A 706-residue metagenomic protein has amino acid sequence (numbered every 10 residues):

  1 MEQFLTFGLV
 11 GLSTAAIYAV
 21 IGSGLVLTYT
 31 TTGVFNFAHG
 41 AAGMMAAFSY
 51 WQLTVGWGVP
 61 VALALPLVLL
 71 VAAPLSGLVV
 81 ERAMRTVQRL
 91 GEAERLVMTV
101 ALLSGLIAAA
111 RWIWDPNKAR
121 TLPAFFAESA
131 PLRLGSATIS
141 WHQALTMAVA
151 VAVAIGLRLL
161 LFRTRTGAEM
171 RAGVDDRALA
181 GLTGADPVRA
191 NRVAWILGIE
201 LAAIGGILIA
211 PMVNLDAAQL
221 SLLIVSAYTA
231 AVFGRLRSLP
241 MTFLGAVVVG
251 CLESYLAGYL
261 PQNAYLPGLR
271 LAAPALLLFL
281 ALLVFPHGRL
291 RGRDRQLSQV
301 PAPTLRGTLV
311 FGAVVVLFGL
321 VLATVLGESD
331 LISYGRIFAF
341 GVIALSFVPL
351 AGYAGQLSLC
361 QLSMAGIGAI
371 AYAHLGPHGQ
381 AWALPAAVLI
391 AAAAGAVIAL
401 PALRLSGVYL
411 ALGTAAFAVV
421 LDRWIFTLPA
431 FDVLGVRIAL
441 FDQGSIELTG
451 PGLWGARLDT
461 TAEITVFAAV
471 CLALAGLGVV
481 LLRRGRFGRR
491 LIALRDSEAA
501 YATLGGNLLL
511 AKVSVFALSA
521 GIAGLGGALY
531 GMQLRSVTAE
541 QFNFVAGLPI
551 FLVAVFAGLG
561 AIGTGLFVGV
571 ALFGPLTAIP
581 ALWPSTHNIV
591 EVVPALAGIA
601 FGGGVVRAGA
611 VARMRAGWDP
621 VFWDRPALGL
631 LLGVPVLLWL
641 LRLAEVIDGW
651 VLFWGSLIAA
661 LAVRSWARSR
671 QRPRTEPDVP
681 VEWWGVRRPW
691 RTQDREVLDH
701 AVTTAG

Functional and structural regions predicted by a protein language model:
M1-L12, A16, T31, V193: Residue-level signal for short hydrophobic patches within transmembrane helices of multi-pass membrane transporters
L5-S13, Q88, V188, F233: Alpha-helical membrane-interface segments at transmembrane helix boundaries
G11, T28, Q52, T86-V87 (+4 more regions): Amphipathic alpha-helical segments that mediate coupling or scaffolding at interfaces
I17-I21, G40-G43, L78, L90-L122 (+8 more regions): Transmembrane alpha-helices and adjacent helix-loop boundaries
G24-T32, G77-V87, L159, A230 (+3 more regions): C-terminal ends of transmembrane helices
F35-F37: Glycine-rich phosphate-binding loops of nucleotide-dependent enzymes
R82-A93, T166: Interfacial helix-loop-helix linkers and transmembrane-helix boundary segments in multi-pass membrane proteins
G156-G234, L239-T242, V249, Y255-G258: Hydrophobic alpha-helical bundles that form the membrane domains of multi-pass transporters
